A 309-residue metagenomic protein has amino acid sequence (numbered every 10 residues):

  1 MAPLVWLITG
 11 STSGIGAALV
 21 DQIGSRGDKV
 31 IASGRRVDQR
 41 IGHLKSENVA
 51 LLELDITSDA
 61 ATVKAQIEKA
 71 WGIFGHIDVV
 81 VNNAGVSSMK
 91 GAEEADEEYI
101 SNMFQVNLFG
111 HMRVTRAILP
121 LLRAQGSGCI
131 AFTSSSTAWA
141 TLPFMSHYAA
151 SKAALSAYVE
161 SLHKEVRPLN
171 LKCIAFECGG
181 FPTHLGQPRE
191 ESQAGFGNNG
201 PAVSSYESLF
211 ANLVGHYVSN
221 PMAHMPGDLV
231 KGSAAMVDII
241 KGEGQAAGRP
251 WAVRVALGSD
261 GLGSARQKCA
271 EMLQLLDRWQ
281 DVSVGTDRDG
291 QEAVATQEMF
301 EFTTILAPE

Functional and structural regions predicted by a protein language model:
T12-S13: Conserved glycine-rich cofactor-binding loop
S46-A60: Rossmann-fold cofactor-recognition segment
K69-N82, S88: A glycine-rich helix->loop->beta "capping" turn within Rossmann-like NAD(P)(H)-dependent oxidoreductase domains
G91-A92, D96-N102: Substrate-binding pocket helix/loop in short-chain dehydrogenase/reductase
T115, S151-A154: Active-site helix of classical SDR
S135: Residue(s) in the substrate-gating loop at a strand-loop-helix junction that position the organic substrate next
P168-P250: SDR active-site lid
